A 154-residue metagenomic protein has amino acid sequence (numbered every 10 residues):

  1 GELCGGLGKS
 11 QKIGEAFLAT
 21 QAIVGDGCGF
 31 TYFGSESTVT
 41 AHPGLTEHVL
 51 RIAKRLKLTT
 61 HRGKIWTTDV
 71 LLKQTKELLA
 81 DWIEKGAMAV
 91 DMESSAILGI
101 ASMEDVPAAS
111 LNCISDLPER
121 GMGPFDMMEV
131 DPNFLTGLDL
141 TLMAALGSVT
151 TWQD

Functional and structural regions predicted by a protein language model:
G1-D154: Glycine-rich phosphate- or other oxyanion-binding loops that anchor nucleotides, phosphorylated ligands
